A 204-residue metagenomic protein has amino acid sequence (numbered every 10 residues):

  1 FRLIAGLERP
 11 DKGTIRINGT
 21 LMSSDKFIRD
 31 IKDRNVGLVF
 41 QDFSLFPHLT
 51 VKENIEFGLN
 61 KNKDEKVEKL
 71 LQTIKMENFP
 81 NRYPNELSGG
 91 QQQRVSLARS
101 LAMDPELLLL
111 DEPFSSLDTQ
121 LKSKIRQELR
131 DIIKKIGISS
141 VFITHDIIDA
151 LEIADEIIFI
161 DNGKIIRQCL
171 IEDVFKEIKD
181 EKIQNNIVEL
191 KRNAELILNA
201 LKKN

Functional and structural regions predicted by a protein language model:
G13-S24: Conserved ABC transporter NBD signature motif
M22-G37: ABC ATPase NBD coupling module
S23, K63-F79, R130-D131: Conserved ABC ATPase "signature" region
Y83-L87, Q91-Q93: Conserved ABC ATPase signature
A102-E106: A short, proline-enriched helix->beta-strand linker immediately N-terminal to the Walker B motif in ABC-type P-loop
Q168-C169: ABC ATPase "signature
